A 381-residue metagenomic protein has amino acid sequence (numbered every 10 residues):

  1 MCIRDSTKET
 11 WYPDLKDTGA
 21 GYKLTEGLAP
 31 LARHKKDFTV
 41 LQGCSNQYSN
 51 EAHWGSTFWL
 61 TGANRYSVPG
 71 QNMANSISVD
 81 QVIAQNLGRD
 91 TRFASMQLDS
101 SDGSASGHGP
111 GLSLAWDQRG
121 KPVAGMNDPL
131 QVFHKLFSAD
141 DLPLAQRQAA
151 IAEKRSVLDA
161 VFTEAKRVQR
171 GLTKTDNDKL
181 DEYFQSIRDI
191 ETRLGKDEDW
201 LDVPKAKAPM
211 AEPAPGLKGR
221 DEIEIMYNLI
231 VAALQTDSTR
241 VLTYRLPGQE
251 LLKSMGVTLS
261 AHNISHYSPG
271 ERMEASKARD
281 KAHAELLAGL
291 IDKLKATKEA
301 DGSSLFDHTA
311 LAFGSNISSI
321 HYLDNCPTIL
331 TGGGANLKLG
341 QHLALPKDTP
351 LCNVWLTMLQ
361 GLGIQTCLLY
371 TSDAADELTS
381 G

Functional and structural regions predicted by a protein language model:
M1-D5, Y370-A375: Conserved small/polar residues in nucleotide/adenosyl-binding loops
R4-D17, H53-T61, G103-G120, K135 (+5 more regions): Active-site His/acidic residue clusters
R4-V40: Intrinsic-disorder/low-complexity recognition with aromatic hotspots
T25-E26, C44, G55, L60 (+2 more regions): Non-catalytic alpha/beta scaffold blocks inside enzyme catalytic domains
T39-Q42, S95-Q97, V241-R245, L311-F313 (+1 more regions): Structural recognition of the beta-strand scaffold that forms the well-ordered cores of secreted hydrolase catalytic
N50-V203: A contiguous, mid-domain pocket- or channel-lining segment that forms the substrate-recognition surface
F137-G302: Anion-binding catalytic surfaces of enzymes that hydrolyze or transfer phosphate/sulfate esters
S268-T366: Extended C-terminal subregions enriched in glycine
